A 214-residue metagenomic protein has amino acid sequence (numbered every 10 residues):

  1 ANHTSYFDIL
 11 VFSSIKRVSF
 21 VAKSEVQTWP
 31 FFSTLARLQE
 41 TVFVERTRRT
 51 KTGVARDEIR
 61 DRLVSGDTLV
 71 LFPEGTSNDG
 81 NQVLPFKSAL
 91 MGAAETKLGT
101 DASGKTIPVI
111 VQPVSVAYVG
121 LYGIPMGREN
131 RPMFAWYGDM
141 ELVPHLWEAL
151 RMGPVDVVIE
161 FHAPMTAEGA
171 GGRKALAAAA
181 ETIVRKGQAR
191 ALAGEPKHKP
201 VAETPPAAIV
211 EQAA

Functional and structural regions predicted by a protein language model:
A1-R49, T100-S103: Catalytic core of membrane glycerolipid acyltransferases/transacylases, capturing the structured, soluble-facing
A1-S14, A22, E148, E195-A213: N-terminal signal-anchor transmembrane helix
S5, T28, T52-R56, F86-K87 (+1 more regions): Amphipathic coiled-coil/heptad-repeat helices and related helical stalk/stem segments that mediate oligomerization
F31-T34, Q39, R48, D79-G171 (+2 more regions): A cross-family acyltransferase "interaction/gating" segment
T52, I59-L63, D67-F86: Soluble extracytoplasmic domains of inner/organellar membrane proteins
V64, G75-S77, I107-A117, A207-A214: Internal catalytic domains of large membrane-associated glycosyltransferases
T182-A191: C-terminal alpha-helix
